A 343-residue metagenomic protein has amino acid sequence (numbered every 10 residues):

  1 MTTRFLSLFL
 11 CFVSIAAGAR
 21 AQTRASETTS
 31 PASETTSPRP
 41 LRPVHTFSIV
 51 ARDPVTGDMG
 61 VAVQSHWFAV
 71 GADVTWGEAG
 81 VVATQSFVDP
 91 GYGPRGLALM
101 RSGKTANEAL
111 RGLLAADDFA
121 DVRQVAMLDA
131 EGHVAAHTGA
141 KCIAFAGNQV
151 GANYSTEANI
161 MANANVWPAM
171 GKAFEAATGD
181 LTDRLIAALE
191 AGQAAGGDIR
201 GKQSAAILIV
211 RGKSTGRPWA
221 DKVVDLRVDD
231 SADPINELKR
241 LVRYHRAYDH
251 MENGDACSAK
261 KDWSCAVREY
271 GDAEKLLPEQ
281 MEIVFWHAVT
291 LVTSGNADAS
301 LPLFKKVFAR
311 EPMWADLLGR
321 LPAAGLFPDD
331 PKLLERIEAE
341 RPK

Functional and structural regions predicted by a protein language model:
E34-D249, K260: N-terminal nucleophile
P278, A309-M313: Short coil turns that delineate tetratricopeptide repeat
I283, L317-L318: TPR alpha-solenoid repeat register
W286, R320-L321: Canonical tetratricopeptide repeat
